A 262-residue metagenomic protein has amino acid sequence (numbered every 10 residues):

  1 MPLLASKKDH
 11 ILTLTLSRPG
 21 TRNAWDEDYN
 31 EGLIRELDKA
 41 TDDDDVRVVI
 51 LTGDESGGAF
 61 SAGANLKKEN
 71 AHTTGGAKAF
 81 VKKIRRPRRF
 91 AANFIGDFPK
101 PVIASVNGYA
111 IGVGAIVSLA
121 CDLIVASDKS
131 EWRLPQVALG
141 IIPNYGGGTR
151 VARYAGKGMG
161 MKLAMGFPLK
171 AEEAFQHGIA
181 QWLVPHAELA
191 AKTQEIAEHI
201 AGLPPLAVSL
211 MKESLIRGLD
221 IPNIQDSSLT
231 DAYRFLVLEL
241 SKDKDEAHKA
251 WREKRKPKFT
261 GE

Functional and structural regions predicted by a protein language model:
M1-D54: Conserved CoA-thioester-binding segment of acyl-CoA-metabolizing enzymes
M1-T13, S17, P168-A201, S209-D220 (+1 more regions): Amphipathic alpha-helical segments at domain termini/boundaries
D9, G63, R88, G148 (+4 more regions): A general structural signal for well-ordered alpha-helical segments in protein cores
L14, R18, L33, L51 (+6 more regions): Terminal peptide-recognition signature
D28, G32, P87, F94 (+4 more regions): Charged catalytic carboxylate motif
G53-A92, A110, G140, P222: Glycine- (often His-adjacent) and acidic-residue-rich active-site loop that binds/positions the CoA thioester
N93-L206, E246-K249: Crotonase-fold acyl-CoA enzyme core
K162-L163, A174, S214, G218 (+1 more regions): Helix-loop "lid/cap" segments that line or gate small-molecule binding pockets
